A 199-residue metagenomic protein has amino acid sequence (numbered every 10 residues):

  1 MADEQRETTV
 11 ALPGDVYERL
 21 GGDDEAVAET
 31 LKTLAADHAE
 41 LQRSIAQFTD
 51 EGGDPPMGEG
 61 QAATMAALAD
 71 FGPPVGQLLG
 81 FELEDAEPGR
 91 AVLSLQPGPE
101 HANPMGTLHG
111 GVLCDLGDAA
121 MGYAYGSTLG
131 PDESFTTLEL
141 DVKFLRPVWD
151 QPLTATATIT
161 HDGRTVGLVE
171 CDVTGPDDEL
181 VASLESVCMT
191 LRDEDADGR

Functional and structural regions predicted by a protein language model:
M1-L12: Short Lys/Arg-rich basic patches
D3, A36, E40, V148-D150 (+1 more regions): HotDog/MaoC-like acyl-thioester-processing domains
E25-F48: Short, basic amphipathic alpha-helical segments that act as recognition/interaction helices in nucleic-acid-binding
E40-V92: Non-catalytic linker/capping segments at the edges of enzyme domains
G89-P97, A157: Short, aliphatic-rich beta-strand segments
P97-G98, A102-L116: A conserved, well-ordered hydrophobic junction motif at loop->secondary-structure transitions
G111-P131: Active-site helix/loop of acyl-thioester processing domains in fatty-acid/polyketide metabolism, spanning hotdog-fold
A124-L153, I159: Hydrophobic beta-strand-centered segment that forms part of the acyl-chain substrate-binding groove
